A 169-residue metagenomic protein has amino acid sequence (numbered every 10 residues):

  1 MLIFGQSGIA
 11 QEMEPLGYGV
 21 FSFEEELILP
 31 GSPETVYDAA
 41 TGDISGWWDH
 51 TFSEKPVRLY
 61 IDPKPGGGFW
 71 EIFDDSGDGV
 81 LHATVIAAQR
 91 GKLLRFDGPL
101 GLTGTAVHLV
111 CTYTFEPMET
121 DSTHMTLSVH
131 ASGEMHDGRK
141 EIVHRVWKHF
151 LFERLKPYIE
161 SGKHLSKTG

Functional and structural regions predicted by a protein language model:
F4-P56: Hydrophobic ligand-binding cavity/cleft-lining segments
E25-L27, L59, L81-A87, L109-P117: Hydrophobic/aromatic beta-strand elements that line small-molecule binding cavities or substrate pockets in beta-rich
P30-T35, I86-L93, T114-H124: A short, structured loop/turn motif at beta-sheet edges
V36-Y37, F69, V85, F96 (+3 more regions): Hydrophobic pocket/interface hotspot
D43-V80: Short beta-edge strand/loop motif at the mouth of beta-sheet-based domains
R58, P157-G169: Short, highly charged C-terminal tails/helix-capping segments
F69-D74, R95-G101: Short beta-strand segments that buttress and anchor functional surface loops
G98-H149, T168: Beta-strand/loop substructures that line and gate deep hydrophobic ligand-binding cavities in soluble
